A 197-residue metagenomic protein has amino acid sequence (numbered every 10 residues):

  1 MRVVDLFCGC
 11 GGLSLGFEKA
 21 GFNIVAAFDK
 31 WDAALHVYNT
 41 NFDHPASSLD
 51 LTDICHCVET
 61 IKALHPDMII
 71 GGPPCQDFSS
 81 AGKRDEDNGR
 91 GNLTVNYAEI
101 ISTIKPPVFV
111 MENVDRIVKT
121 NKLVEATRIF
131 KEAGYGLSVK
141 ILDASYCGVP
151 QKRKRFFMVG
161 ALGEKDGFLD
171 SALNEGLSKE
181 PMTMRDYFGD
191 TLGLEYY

Functional and structural regions predicted by a protein language model:
R2-K105, D115-K119: Core alpha/beta nucleotide-donor-binding catalytic domains of modification enzymes
C57-P66, Q76-Y197: Class I S-adenosyl-L-methionine
